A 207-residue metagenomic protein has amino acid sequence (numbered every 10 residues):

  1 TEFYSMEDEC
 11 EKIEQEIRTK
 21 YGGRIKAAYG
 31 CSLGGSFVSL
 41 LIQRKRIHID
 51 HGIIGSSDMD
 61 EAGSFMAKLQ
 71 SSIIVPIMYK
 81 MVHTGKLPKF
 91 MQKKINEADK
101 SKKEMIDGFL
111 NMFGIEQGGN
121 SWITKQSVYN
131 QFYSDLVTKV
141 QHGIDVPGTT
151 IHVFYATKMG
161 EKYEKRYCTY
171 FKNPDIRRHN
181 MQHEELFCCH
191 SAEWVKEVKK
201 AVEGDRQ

Functional and structural regions predicted by a protein language model:
T1-Y29: Active-site loop/oxyanion-hole signature of alpha/beta-hydrolase fold enzymes
A28, I54, H152-Y155: Structural beta-sheet core signal
Y29-V38: Gly/Ala-rich beta-loop-alpha elbow adjacent to hydrolase catalytic centers
S39-Q43, V195: Short, hydrophobic alpha-helix immediately C-terminal to the catalytic nucleophile
Q43, I49-V82: Flexible "cap/lid" loop of the alpha/beta hydrolase fold
K86-I144: Conserved alpha/beta-hydrolase catalytic His-Asp/Glu region
I123-T169, N180, L186-F187: Conserved serine/cysteine hydrolase catalytic core
K172-Q207: Catalytic active-site module of serine/aspartate enzymes centered on a nucleophile-bearing elbow/loop
